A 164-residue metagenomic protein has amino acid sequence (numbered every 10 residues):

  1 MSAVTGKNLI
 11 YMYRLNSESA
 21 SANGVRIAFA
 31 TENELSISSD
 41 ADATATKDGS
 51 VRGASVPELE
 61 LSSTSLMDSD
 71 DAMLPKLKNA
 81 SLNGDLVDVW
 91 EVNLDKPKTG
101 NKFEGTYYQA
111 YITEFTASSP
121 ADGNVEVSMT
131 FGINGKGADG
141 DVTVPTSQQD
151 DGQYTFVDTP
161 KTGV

Functional and structural regions predicted by a protein language model:
M1-L66, Y111-V125: Solvent-exposed edge beta-strands and adjacent loop segments that serve as assembly or binding interfaces
V4-G6, G135-Q148: Short secondary-structure transition/capping segments
A30-E32, V92-D139: Short beta-strand and beta-hairpin "edge-sheet" elements
L35-I37, A43, D71, P97 (+4 more regions): Residues in flexible loops and secondary-structure boundaries
K47-Y108, D139-V144: Extracellular/virion structural assembly segments
A80-D85, Y108-I112, M129-I133, Q148-Q153: Short, low-complexity, polar/charged sequence segments that are solvent-exposed and flexible
D141-V164: Intrinsically disordered, low-complexity terminal/linker regions enriched in Pro/Ser/Gly and acidic residues
